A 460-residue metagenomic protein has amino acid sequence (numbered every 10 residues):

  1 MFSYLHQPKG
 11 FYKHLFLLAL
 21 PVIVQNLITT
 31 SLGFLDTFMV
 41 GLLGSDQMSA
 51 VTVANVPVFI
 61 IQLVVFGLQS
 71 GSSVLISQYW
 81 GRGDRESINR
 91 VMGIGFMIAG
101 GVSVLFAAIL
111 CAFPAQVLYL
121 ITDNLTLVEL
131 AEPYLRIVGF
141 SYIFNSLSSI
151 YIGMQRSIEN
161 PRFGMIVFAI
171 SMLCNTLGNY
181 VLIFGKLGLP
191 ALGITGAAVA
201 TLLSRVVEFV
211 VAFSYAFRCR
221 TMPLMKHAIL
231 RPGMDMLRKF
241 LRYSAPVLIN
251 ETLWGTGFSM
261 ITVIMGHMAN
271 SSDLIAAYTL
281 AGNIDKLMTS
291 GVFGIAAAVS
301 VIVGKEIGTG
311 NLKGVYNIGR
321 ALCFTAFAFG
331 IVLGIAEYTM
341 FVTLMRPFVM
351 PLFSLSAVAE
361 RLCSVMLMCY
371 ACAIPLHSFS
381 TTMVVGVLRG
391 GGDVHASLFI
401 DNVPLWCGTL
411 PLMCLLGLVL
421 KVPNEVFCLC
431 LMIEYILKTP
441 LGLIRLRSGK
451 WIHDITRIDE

Functional and structural regions predicted by a protein language model:
M1-A19, I76-S141, L189-A245, V303-A373 (+1 more regions): Short alpha-helical transmembrane segments in multi-pass integral membrane proteins
K13-S73, S77, A245-G266: Signature of the first transmembrane helix
L17-G33, I137, S171, S204-E208 (+4 more regions): Transmembrane helical elements of multi-pass membrane transporters/channels
V22, N26, T37-F38, N55 (+15 more regions): Transmembrane alpha-helix boundary and packing residues in multipass membrane permease domains and related
I23, L27, S31, L35 (+18 more regions): Generic alpha-helical transmembrane segments of integral inner-membrane proteins, especially permease/transport modules
L27, S31-S49, L118-L125, V181-L192 (+5 more regions): Helix-terminus/linker motif at the lipid-water interface of multi-pass membrane proteins
M48-A108, N145-G164, T262, I275-F341 (+1 more regions): Small-residue-rich hydrophobic transmembrane alpha-helices
Q69, S73, V138-R156, G164-M172 (+6 more regions): Short runs within selected transmembrane alpha-helices of multi-pass transporters and secretion channels
